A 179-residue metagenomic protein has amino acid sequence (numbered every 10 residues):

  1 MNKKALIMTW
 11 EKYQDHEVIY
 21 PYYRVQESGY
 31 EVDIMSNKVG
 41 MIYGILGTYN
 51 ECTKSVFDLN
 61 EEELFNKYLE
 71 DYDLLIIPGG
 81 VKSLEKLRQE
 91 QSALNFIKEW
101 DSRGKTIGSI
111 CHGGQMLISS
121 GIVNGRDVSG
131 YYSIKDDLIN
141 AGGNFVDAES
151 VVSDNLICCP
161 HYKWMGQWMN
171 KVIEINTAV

Functional and structural regions predicted by a protein language model:
M1-R103, Q115-N124, K135-V179: Extended, subdomain-level signal for the structured scaffold at the beginning of enzyme domains
D33-S36, I107-I110, D127-Y131: Short, hydrophobic beta-strand segments that form beta-sheet elements in well-ordered domains
